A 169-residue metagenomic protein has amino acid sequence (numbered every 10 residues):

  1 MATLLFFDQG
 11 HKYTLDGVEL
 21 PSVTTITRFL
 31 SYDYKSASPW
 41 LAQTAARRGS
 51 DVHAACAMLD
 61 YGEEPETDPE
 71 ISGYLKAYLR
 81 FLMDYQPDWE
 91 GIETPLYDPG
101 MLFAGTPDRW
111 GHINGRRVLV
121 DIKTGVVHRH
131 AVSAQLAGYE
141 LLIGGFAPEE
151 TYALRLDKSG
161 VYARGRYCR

Functional and structural regions predicted by a protein language model:
M1-A104: Metal-dependent nuclease catalytic cores that hydrolyze phosphodiester bonds in DNA/RNA, characterized by
T94-R169: Nucleic-acid nuclease catalytic cores
